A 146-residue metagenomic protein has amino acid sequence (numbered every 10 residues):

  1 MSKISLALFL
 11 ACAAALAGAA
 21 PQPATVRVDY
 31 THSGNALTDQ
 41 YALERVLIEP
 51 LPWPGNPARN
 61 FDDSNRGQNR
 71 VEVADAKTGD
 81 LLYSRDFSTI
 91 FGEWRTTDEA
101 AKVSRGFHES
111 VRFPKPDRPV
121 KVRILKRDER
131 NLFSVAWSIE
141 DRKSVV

Functional and structural regions predicted by a protein language model:
S5-A15: Bacterial N-terminal signal peptides
A17-P21: Boundary at the C-terminal end of the N-terminal hydrophobic targeting segment
P23-D62: Short amphipathic, basic-aromatic surface patches that mediate peripheral association with negatively charged
R66-D86: Extended low-complexity, serine/threonine- and proline-enriched intrinsically disordered segments
T78, K126-V135: Short acidic/polar inter-strand loop motif in beta-rich domains
I90-E109: Aromatic sugar-binding surface patches on proteins that engage polysaccharides or sugar-phosphate polymers
E109-R130: Short, aromatic- and glycine-rich surface loops/edge beta-strands on solvent-exposed regions
V145: Conserved small/polar residues in nucleotide/adenosyl-binding loops
